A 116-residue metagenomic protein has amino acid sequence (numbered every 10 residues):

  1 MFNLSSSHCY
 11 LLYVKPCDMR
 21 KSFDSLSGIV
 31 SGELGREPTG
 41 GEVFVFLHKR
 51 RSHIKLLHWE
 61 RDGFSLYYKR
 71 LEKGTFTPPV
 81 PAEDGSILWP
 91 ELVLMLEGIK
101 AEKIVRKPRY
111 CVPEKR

Functional and structural regions predicted by a protein language model:
M1-R116: Polybasic/polar functional segments that serve as interface/processing modules
